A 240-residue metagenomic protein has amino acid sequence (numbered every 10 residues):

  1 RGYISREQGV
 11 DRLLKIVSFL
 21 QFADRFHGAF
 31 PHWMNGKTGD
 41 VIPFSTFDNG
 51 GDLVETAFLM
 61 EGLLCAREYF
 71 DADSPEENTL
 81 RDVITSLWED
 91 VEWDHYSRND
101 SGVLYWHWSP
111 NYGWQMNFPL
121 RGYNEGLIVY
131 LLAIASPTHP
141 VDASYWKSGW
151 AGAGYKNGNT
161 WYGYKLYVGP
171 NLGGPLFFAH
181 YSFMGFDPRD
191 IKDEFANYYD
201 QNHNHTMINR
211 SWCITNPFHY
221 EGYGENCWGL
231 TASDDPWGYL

Functional and structural regions predicted by a protein language model:
R1-L240: Ser/Thr/Asn(+Pro)-rich, low-complexity disordered segments
